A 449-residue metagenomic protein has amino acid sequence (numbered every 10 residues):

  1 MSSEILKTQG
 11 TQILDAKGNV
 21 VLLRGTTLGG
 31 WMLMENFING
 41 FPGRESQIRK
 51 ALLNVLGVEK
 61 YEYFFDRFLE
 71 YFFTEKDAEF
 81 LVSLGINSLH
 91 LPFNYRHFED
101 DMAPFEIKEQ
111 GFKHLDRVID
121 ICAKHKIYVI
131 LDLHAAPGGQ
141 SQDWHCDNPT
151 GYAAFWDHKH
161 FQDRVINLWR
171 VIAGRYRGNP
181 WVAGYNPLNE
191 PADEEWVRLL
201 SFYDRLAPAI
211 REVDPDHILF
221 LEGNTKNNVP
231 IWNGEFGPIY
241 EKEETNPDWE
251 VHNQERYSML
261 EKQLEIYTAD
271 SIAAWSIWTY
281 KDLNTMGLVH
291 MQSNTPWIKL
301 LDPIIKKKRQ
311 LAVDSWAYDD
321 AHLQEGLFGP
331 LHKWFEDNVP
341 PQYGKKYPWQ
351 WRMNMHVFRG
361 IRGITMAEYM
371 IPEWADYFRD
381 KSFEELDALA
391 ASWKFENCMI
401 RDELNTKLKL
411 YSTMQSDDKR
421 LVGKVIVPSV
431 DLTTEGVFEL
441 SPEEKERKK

Functional and structural regions predicted by a protein language model:
S3-Q9, D15, T26, N36 (+9 more regions): Active-site region of glycoside hydrolase catalytic domains
L6, E62-L89, E99, A103-A135 (+2 more regions): An active-site-proximal structural segment forming one wall of the substrate-binding cleft that immediately precedes
Q12-L14, V21-Q110: Active-site-adjacent substrate/metal-binding segments within catalytic domains of carbohydrate-active enzymes
V20, S83-G85, N179, V213 (+1 more regions): Alpha-helix termination/capping residues and helix-transition junctions
R24, I231-H322, G326-P330, W334-F335 (+4 more regions): Substrate-binding cleft of secreted/luminal carbohydrate-active enzymes
E35-S46, F105-E109, P137-D157, V251 (+1 more regions): Aromatic- and acidic-residue-enriched segments that line the glycan-binding/catalytic groove of carbohydrate-active
Y95-R96, A135-P137, P238, K281-D282: Conserved beta-strand edge residues that scaffold enzyme active sites
M102-I107, E195-L199, N246, V251-H252: Short, solvent-exposed loop/turn segments at secondary-structure boundaries
